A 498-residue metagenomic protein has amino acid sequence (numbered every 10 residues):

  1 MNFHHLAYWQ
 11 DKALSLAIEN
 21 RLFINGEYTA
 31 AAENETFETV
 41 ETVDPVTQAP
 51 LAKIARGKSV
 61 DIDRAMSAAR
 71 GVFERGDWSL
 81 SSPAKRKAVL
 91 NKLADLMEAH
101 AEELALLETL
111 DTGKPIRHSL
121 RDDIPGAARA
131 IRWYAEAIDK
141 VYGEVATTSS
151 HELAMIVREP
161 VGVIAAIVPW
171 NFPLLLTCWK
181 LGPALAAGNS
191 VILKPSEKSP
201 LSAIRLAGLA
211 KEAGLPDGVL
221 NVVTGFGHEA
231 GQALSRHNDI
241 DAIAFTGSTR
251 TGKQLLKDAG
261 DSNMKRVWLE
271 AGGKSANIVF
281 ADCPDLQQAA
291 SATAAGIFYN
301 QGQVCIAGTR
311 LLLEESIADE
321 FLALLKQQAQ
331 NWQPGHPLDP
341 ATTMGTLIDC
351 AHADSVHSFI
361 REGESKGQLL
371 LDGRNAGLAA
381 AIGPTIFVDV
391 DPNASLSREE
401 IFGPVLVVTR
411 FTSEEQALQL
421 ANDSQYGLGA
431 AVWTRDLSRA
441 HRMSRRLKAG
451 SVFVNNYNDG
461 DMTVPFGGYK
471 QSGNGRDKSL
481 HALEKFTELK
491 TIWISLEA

Functional and structural regions predicted by a protein language model:
M1-V46, V72: Hydrophobic face of amphipathic alpha-helices that form TPR/SEL1-like repeat modules and related alpha-solenoid
T47-A52, I240, Q333, I360-R361 (+1 more regions): Conserved C-terminal structural/oligomerization subdomain of aldehyde/semialdehyde dehydrogenase
Q48, R86, E108, I131 (+9 more regions): Residue-level signal for inorganic ion chemistry
A49-V141: Glycine-rich loop-to-alpha-helix module at the N-terminal edge of alpha/beta enzyme cores
P50-G57, E74-W78, A166, N277-A281 (+5 more regions): Short, well-ordered beta-strand elements within core beta-sheets of diverse protein domains
F73, D77, A94-A101, A105 (+17 more regions): Structural signal for hydrophobic packing residues in well-ordered secondary-structure cores of soluble enzyme domains
Y142-Q288, F411: Rossmann-like NAD(P) dinucleotide-binding subdomain of oxidoreductase/dehydrogenase enzymes
A242, R250-D391, V454: ALDH superfamily catalytic-core signature
